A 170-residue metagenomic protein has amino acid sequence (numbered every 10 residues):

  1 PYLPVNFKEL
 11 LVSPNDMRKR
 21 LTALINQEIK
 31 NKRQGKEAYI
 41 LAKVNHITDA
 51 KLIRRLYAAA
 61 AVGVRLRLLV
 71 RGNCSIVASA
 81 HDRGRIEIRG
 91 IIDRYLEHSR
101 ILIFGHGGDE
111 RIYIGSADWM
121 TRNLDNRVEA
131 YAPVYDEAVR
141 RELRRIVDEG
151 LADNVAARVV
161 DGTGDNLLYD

Functional and structural regions predicted by a protein language model:
Y2-N6, P14-D170: PLD/PLD-like phosphodiesterase catalytic module centered on the HKD motif
